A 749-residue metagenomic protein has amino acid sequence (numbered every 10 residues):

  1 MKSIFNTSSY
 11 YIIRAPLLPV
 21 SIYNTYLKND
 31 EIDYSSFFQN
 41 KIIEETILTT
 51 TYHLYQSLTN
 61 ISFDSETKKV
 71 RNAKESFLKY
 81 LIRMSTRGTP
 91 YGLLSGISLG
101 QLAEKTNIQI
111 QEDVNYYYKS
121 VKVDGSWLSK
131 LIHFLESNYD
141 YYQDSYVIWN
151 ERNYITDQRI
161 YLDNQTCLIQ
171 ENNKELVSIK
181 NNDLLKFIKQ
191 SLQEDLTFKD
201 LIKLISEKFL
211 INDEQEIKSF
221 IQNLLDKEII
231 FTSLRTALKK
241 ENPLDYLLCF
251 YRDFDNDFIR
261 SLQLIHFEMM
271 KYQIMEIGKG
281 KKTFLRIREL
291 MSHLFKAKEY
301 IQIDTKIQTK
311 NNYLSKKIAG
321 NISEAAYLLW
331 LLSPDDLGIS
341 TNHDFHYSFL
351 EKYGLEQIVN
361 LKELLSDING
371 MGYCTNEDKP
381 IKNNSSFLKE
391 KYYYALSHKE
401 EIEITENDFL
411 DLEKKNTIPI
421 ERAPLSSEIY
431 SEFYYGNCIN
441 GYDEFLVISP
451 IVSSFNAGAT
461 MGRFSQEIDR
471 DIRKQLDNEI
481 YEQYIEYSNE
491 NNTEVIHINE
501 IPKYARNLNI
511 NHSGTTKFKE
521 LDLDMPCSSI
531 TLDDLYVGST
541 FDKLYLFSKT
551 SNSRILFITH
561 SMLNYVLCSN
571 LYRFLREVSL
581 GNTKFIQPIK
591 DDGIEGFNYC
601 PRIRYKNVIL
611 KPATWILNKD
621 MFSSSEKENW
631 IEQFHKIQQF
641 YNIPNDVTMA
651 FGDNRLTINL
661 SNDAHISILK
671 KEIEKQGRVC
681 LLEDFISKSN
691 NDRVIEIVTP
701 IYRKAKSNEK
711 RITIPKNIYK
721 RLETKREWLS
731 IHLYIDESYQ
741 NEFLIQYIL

Functional and structural regions predicted by a protein language model:
M1-K122, D183, K203, Q215-N507 (+4 more regions): Type-3 copper protein
S120-E175: Long, low-complexity, charged/polar intrinsically disordered regions in eukaryotic proteins
Q165-S178, N223, T236, K240: Extracellular/oxidizing-compartment recognition motifs
N173, S206-K218: Short, positively charged loop/turn segments that connect secondary-structure elements
D183-Q193: Positively charged, polyanion-binding regions of nucleic-acid-associated proteins
E194-I205: Short acidic, hydrophobic short linear motifs in intrinsically disordered regions
I451-K675, Q746: C-terminal structured domains
